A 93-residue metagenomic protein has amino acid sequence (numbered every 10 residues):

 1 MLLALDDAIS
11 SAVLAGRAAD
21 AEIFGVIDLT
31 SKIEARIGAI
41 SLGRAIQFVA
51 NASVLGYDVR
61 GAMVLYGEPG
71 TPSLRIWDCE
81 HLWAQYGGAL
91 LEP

Functional and structural regions predicted by a protein language model:
A4-I33: Short aromatic-glycine-(Arg/Gly/Cys) micro-motifs in beta-strand/loop hairpins
A12, V26-T30, V49-A52, G67 (+1 more regions): Compositionally biased, intrinsically disordered low-complexity segments
L14, I23, R36, L65-E68 (+1 more regions): Intrinsically disordered, low-complexity segments enriched in small/polar residues
G25, G38-A39, Q47, M63: Ordered hydrophobic segments in well-structured contexts
K32-I40: A short, exposed loop/beta-hairpin motif centered on an aromatic-Gly-Thr core
I40-L55: A short, charged, amphipathic alpha-helix used as a generic interaction element across diverse proteins
S53-P93: Short, compact, well-ordered microdomains
